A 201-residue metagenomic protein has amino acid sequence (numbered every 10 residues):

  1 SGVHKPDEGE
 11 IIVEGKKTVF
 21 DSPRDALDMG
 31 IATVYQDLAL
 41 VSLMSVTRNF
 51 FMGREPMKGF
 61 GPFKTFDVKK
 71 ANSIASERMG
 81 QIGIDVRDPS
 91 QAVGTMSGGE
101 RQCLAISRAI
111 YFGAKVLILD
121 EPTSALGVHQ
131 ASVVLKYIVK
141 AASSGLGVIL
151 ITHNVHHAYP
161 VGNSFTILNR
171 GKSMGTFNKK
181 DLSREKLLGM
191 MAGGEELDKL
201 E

Functional and structural regions predicted by a protein language model:
S1-E201: Glycine-rich phosphate-binding loops of nucleotide-dependent enzymes
